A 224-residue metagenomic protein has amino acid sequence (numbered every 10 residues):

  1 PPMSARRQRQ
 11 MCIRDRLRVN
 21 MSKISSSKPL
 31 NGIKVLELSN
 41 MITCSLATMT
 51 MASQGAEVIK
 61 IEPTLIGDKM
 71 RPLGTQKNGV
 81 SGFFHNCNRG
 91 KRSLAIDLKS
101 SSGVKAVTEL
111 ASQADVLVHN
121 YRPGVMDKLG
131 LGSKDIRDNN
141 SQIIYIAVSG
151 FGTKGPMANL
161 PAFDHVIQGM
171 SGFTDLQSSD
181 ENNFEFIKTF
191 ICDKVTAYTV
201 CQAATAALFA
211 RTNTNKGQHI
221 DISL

Functional and structural regions predicted by a protein language model:
P1-D15: Single conserved hydrophobic/aromatic residue that forms the stacking wall/gate of nucleotide- or nucleobase-binding
L17-K216: N-terminal helix-loop segment corresponding to the beta1-alpha1 unit of nucleotide/adenylate-binding folds
G217-L224: Beta-strand segments within the central parallel beta-sheet cores of soluble alpha/beta enzyme folds
